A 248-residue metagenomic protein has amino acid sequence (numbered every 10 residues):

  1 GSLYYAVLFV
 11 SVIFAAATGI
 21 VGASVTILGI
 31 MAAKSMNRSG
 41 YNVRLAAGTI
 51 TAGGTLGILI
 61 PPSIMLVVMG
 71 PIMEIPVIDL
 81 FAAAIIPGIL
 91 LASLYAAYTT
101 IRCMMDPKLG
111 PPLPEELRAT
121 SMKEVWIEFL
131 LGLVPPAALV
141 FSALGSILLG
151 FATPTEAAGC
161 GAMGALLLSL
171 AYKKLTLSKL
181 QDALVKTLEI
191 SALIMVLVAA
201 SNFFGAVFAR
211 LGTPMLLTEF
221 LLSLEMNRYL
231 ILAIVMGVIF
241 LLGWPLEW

Functional and structural regions predicted by a protein language model:
G1-A6, G22, S39-L45, L131-P136 (+2 more regions): Membrane-interfacial loop-to-helix junctions in multi-pass transporters
S2-V68: Hydrophobic transmembrane alpha-helices that form the pore/transport pathway of multi-pass ion and small-solute
L8, I50-T51, A84-I85, L133 (+3 more regions): Residue-level recognition of transmembrane alpha-helices in multi-pass small-molecule transporters/permeases
V10-G22, I50-I58, G145-A152, S201-G205 (+1 more regions): Transmembrane alpha-helix interface/packing and boundary motifs in multi-pass membrane proteins, characterized by
V12, D182-G212, L232-A233, G237-F240: Core transmembrane alpha-helical segments of multi-pass membrane transporters/permeases
I20, V67, A92-T100, M104 (+6 more regions): Membrane-embedded alpha-helical segments of multi-pass transporters/permeases
I27-N42, M69-A82, L211, M215-L224 (+1 more regions): Membrane-interfacial helix-loop connectors
I72, D79-I190: Long, contiguous bundles of hydrophobic transmembrane helices that form the permeation core of multi-pass
